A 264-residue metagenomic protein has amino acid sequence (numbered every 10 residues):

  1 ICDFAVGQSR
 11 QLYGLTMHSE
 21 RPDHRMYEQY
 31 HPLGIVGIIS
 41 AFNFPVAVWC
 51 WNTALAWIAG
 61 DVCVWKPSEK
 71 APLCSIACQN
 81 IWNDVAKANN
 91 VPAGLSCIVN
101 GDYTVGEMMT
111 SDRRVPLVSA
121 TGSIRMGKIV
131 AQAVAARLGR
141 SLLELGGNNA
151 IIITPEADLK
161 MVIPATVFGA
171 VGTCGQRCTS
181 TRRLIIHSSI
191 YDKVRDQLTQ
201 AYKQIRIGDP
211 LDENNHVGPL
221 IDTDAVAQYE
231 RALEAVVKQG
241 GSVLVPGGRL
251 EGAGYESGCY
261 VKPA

Functional and structural regions predicted by a protein language model:
I1-F4, H31, A77, M161 (+2 more regions): Generic alpha-helical secondary structure signal
I1-Y13: Long amphipathic alpha-helix in the N-terminal Rossmann-like dinucleotide-binding domain of NAD(P)-dependent
C2, V36, S96, V118 (+2 more regions): Well-ordered beta-strand positions enriched in small/hydrophobic/aromatic, beta-favoring residues
V6, S40, W57, V167-A170: Protein kinase-like catalytic domain
G14-M161: Rossmann-like NAD(P) dinucleotide-binding subdomain of oxidoreductase/dehydrogenase enzymes
D84, L117, R125-P263: ALDH superfamily catalytic-core signature
